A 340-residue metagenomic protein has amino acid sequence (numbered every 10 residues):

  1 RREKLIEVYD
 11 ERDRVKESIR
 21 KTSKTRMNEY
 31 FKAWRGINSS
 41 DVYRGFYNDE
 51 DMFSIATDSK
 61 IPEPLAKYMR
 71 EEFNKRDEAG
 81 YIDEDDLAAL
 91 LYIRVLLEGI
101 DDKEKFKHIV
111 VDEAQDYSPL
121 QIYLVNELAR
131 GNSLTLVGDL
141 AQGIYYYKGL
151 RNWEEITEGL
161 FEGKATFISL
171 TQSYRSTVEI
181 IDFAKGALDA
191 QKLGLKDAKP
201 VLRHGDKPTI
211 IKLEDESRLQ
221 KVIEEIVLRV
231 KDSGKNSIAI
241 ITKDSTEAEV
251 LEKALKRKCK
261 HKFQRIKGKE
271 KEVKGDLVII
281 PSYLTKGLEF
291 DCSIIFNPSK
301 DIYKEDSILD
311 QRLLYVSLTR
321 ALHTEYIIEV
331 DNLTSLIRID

Functional and structural regions predicted by a protein language model:
R1-H108, Q121-I122: Conserved helicase NTPase catalytic core signature
R70, N74, V95, G99-H108 (+1 more regions): Conserved helicase motor core of SF1/SF2 NTP-dependent helicases
